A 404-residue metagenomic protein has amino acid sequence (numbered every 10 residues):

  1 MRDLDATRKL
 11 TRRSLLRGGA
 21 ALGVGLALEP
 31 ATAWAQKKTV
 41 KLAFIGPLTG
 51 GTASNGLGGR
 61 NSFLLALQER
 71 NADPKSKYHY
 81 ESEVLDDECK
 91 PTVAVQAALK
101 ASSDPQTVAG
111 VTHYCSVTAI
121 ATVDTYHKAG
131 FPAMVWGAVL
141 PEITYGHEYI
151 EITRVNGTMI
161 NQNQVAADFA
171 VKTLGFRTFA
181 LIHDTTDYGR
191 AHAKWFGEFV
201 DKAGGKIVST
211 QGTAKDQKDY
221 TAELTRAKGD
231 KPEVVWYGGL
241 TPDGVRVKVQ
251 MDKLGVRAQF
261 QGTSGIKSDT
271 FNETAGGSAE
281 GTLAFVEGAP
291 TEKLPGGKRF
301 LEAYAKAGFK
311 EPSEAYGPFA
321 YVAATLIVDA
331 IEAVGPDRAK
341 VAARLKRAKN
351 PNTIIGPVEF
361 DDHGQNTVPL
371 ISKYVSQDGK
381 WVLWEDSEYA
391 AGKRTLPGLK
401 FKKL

Functional and structural regions predicted by a protein language model:
M1-S14, A21-L28: N-terminal secretory signal peptides
P30-P47: C-terminal segment of N-terminal export signals and the immediately downstream linker at the start of the mature
A43-L64, L85-T92, Y114-C115, I182-A191 (+2 more regions): Extracytoplasmic "Venus flytrap"
T52-S76, W195-F199: Short, polar/charged alpha-helical segment
S54-G59, D73-Y145, T213-Y220, D243-V245 (+1 more regions): Beta-alpha junction/loop-to-helix N-cap segments that form part of ligand/metal-binding clefts
T92, Q106-T210, Q259-L283: Extracytoplasmic ligand/sensor domains, especially the bilobed periplasmic-binding protein
K248-Y321, I331, S387-K402: Extracellular/periplasmic periplasmic-binding protein-like sensory domains
K306-E314, V328-W384, L404: Segments of small-molecule ligand-sensing domains
